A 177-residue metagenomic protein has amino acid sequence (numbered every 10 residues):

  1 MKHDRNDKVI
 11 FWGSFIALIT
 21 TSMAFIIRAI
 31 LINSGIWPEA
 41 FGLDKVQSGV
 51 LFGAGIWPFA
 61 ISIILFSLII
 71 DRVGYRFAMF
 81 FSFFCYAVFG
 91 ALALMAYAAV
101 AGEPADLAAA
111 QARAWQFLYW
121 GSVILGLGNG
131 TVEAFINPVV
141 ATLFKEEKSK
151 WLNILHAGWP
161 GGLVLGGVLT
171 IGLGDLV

Functional and structural regions predicted by a protein language model:
M1-T21, L107, A114: Cytosolic juxtamembrane N-terminal segment immediately preceding the first transmembrane helix of multi-pass
V9-K45, N137: Extracytoplasmic
I26, G55-I64, V164: Residue-level signature of mid-helix packing/kink "hotspots" within the transmembrane helices of 12-pass Major
G35-W37, I69, L173: Hydrophobic alpha-helical transmembrane and interfacial-helix anchor sites in secondary transporters
L43-F52, A114, L118, L152: Juxtamembrane helix-start elements in MFS-like secondary transporters
I61-W115: Conserved MFS/SLC helix-loop-helix module at the cytosolic interface between two early adjacent transmembrane helices
W115, G121-A157: Cytoplasmic helix-loop-helix junction between adjacent transmembrane helices in 12-TM secondary transporters
K148-T170, G174: Glycine-rich segments within core transmembrane alpha-helices of 12-TM secondary carriers
